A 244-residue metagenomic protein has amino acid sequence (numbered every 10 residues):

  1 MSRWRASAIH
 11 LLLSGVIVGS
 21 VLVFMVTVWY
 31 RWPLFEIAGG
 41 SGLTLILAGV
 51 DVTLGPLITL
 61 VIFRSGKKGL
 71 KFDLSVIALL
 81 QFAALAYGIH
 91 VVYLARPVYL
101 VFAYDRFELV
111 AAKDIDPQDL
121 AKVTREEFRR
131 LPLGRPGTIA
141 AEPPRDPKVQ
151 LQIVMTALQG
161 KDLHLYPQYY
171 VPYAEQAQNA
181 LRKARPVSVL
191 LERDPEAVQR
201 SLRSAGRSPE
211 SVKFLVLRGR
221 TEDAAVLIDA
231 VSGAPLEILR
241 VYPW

Functional and structural regions predicted by a protein language model:
M1-A6, L34-L43, S65-G69: Juxtamembrane/transmembrane-helix boundary motifs in multi-pass membrane proteins
R3-V16: Alpha-helical transmembrane segments of integral membrane proteins, especially early/N-terminal helices
V16-I62: Membrane-embedded alpha-helical segments of integral membrane proteins
G49, D105-R106, D229-A234: Short, solvent-exposed coil/turn segments at beta-strand boundaries
V52-L57, E108-L133: Short extracytoplasmic
G55-G66, V76-Y104, L109: Transmembrane alpha-helices and immediately adjacent membrane-cytoplasm interface residues in multi-pass integral
D119-W244: Extracytosolic and intramembrane catalytic regions of membrane-associated proteins in envelope/secretory systems
